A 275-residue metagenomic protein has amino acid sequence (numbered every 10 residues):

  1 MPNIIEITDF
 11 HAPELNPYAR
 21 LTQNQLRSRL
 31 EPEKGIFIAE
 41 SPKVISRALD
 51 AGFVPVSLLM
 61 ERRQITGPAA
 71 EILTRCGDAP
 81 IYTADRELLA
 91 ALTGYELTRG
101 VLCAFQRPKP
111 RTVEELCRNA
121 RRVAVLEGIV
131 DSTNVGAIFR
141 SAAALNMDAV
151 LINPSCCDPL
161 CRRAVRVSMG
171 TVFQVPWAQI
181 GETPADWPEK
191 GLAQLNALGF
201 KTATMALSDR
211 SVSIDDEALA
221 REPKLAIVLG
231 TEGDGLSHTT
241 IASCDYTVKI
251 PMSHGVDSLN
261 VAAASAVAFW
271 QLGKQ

Functional and structural regions predicted by a protein language model:
M1-P68, C156-C157: Boundary-proximal intrinsically disordered activation/regulatory segments immediately upstream of a helical core
I5, D50, P108-R210: RNA substrate-binding interface of SAM-dependent RNA methyltransferases
G67-D78, T240: Short, aromatic/basic amphipathic alpha-helical patches
T74-C76, V101, V167-T171, A220-P223: Short, hinge-like loop/turn segments at secondary-structure boundaries
R75-G94: A glycine-rich helix N-cap at a beta->alpha junction
C103, S141-L145, P159-F173, H238-Q275: Structured adenosyl-cofactor binding patch, chiefly the S-adenosyl-L-methionine
A203-H254: Active-site/ligand-binding-proximal alpha/beta "capping" segment
